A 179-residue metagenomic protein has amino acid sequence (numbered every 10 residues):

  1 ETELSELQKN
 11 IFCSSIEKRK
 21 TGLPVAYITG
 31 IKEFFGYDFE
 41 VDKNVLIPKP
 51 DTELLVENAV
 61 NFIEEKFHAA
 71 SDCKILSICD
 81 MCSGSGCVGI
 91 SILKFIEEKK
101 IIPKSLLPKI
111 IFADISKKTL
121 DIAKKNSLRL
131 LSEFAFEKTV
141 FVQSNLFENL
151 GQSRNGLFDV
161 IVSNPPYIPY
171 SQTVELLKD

Functional and structural regions predicted by a protein language model:
E1-F62: Conserved AdoMet
T21-Y27, P169-L177: Proline-centered turn/helix-capping motifs that create local helix->coil transitions or kinks
G36, L177-D179: Short glycine/proline- and charge-enriched loop/turn segments that cap or connect secondary-structure elements
L54-E175: Conserved SAM/SAH cofactor-binding pocket of Class I
